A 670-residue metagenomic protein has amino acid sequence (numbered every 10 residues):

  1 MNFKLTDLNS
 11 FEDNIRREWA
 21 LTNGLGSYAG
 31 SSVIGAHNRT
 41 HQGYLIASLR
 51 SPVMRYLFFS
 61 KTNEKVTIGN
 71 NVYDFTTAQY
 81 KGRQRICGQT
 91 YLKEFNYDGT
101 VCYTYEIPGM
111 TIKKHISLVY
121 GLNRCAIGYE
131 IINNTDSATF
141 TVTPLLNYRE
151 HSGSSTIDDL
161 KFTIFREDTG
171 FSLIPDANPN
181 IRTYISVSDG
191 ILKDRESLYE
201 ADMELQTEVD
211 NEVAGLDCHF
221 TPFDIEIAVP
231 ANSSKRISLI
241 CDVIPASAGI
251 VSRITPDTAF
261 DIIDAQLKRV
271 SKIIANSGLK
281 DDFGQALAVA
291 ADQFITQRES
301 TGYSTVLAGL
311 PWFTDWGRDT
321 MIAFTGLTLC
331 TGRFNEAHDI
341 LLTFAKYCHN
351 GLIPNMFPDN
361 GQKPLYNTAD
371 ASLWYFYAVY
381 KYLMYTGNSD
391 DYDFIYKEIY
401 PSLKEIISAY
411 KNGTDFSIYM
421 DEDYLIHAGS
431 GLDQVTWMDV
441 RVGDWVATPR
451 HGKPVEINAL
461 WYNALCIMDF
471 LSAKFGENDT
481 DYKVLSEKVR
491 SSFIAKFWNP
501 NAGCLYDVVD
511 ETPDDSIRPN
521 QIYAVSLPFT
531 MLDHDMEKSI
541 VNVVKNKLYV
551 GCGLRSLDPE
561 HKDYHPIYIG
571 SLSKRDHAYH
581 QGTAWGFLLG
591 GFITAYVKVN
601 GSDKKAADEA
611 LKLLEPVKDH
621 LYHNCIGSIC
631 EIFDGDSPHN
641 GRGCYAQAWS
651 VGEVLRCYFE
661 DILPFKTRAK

Functional and structural regions predicted by a protein language model:
M1-G278, P311, R318, L329 (+5 more regions): Terminal accessory carbohydrate-recognition/targeting modules of carbohydrate-active enzymes
F75-T100, I107-T111, N412, N542-V550 (+3 more regions): Non-catalytic C-terminal accessory modules of carbohydrate-active enzymes
N133, S155-I157, I164, V229 (+12 more regions): Aromatic-rich carbohydrate-recognition surfaces in CAZymes
V270-G302, V306-F313: Amphipathic alpha-helical dimerization/protein-protein interaction segment
A275-A291, G332, F344, L383-V455 (+4 more regions): Active-site acid/base region of carbohydrate-active enzymes
Q285, N355, K411, I418-D421 (+3 more regions): Catalytic cores of carbohydrate-active enzymes
T301-D315, P354-W374, A378, Y419-R450 (+3 more regions): Carbohydrate-binding/catalytic loop surfaces
Y382-K397, I467-K483, D535, V599-D603: Inter-helical turn/loop segments and adjacent helix faces that build the functional surface of alpha-helical bundle
